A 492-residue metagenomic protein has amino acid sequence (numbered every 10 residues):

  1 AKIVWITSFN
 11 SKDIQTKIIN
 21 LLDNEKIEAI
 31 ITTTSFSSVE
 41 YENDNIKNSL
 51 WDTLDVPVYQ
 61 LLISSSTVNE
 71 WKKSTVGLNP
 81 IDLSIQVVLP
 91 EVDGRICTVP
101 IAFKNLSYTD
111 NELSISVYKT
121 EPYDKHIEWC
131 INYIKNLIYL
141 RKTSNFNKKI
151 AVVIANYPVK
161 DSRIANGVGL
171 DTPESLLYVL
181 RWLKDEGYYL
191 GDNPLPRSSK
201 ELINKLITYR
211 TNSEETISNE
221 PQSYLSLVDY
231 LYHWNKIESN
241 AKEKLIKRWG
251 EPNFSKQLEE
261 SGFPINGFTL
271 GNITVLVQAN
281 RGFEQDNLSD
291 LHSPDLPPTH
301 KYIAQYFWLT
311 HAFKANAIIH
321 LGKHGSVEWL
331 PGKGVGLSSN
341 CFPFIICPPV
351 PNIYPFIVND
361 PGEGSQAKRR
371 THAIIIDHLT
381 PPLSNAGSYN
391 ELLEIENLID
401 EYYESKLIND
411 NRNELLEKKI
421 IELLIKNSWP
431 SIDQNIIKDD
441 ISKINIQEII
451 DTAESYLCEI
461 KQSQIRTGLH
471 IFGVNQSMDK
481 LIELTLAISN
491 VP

Functional and structural regions predicted by a protein language model:
A1-P492: Ligand/cofactor-recognition surfaces for anionic moieties
